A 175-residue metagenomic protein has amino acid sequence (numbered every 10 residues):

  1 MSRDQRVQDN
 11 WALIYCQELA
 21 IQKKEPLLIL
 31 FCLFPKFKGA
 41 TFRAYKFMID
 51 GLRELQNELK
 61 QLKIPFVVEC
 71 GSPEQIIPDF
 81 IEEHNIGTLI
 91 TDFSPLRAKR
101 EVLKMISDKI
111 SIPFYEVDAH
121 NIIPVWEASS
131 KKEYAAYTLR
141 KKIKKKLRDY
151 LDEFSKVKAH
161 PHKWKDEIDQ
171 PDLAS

Functional and structural regions predicted by a protein language model:
M1-S175: Active-site "lid/cap" and pocket-lining segments within catalytic core domains
